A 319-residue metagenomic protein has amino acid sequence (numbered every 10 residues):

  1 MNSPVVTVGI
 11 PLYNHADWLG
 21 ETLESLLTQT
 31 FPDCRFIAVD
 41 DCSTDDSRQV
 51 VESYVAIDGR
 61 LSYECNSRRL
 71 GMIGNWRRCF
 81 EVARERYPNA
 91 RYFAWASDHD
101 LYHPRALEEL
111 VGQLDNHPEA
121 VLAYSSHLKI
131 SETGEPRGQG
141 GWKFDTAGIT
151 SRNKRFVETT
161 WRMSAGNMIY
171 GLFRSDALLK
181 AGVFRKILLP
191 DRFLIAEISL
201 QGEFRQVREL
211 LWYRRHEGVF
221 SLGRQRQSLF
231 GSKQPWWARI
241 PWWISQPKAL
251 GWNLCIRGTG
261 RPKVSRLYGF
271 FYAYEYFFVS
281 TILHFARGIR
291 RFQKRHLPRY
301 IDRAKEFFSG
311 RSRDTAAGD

Functional and structural regions predicted by a protein language model:
M1-F230: Nucleotide-sugar donor-binding/catalytic module of glycosyltransferases that assemble extracellular/cell-envelope
S151-M168, R174-D176, G182-D319: C-terminal subregions of glycosyltransferases and related glycan-biosynthesis enzymes
